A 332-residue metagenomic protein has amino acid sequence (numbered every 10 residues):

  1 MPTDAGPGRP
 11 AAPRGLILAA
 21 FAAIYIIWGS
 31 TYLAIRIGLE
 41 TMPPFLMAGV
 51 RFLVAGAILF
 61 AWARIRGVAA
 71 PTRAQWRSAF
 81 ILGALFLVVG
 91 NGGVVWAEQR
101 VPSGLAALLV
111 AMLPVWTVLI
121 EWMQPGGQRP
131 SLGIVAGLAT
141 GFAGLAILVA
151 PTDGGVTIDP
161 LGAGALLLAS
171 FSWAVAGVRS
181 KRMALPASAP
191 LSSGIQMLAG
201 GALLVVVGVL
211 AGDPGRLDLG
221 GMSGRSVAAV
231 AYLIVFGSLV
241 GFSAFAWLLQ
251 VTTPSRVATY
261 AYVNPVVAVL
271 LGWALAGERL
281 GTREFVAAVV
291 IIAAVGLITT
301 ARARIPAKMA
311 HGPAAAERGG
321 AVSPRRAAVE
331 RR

Functional and structural regions predicted by a protein language model:
M1-P10, F52, P151, S226 (+1 more regions): C-terminal-most transmembrane helix of multi-pass membrane proteins
P13-Y25, A61-W96, G133, L161-A169 (+3 more regions): Loop-to-transmembrane-helix transition segments
I27, T31-I35, I58-V110, T117-I120 (+3 more regions): Specific transmembrane alpha-helical segments of multi-pass solute transporters/efflux pumps, especially DMT/EamA
S30, A34-I37, T41, V54-T72 (+5 more regions): Membrane-interface helix-cap regions at the ends of transmembrane helices in multi-pass membrane proteins
L46-A57, L85-L87, N91-G133, A169 (+1 more regions): Specific alpha-helical transmembrane segments that line the substrate/conduction pathway and gating interfaces
A48-V50, A106-M112, V178-A202, V230 (+1 more regions): Helix-helix packing/entry segments at the starts of transmembrane helices
L59, F80-L82, M112, P130-P151 (+4 more regions): Hydrophobic transmembrane alpha-helices of multi-pass small-molecule transport proteins
L59, T117-L119, M123, L138-G141 (+4 more regions): Transmembrane alpha-helical segments that form core, pore/gating elements of small-molecule transporters/exporters
